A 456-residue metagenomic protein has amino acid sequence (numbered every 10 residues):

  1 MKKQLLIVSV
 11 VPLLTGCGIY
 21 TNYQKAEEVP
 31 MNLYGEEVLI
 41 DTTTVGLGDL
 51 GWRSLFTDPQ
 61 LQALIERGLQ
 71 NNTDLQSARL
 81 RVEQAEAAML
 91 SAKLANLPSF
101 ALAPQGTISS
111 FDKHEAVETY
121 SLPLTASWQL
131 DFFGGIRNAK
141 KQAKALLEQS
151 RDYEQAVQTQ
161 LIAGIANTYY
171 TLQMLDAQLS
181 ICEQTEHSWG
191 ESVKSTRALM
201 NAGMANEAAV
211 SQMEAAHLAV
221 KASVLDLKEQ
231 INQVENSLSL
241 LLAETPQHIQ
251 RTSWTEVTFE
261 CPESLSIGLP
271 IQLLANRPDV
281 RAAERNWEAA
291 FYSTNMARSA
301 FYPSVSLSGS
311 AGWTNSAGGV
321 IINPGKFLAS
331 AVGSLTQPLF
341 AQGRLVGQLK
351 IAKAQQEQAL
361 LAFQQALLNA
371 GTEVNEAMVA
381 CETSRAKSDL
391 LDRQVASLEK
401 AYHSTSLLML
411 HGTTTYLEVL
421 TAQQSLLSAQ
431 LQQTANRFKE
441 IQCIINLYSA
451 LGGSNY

Functional and structural regions predicted by a protein language model:
M1-Q70, K228-A275, S449-Y456: Terminal intrinsically disordered/low-complexity segments used for targeting and assembly
I19, G51, T57-Q60, L64-R67 (+8 more regions): Small/polar-residue-enriched beta-strand and adjacent coil segments characteristic of outer-membrane beta-barrel
A78-A92, V157, A163-E183, E191 (+8 more regions): Amphipathic alpha-helical coiled-coil segments
A87, A95-N96, H114, S195-N201 (+2 more regions): Amphipathic alpha-helical coiled-coil/rod segments that serve as protein-protein coupling scaffolds
Y120, S192, S211: Short, conserved phosphate-binding/catalytic loop or strand-edge motifs used in phosphoryl-/nucleotidyl-transfer
A202-Q230: Repeat-solenoid scaffold signature
G203, L242-E244, P303, H411-G412 (+1 more regions): Short helix-capping/hinge motifs at transmembrane helix termini and TM-loop junctions
